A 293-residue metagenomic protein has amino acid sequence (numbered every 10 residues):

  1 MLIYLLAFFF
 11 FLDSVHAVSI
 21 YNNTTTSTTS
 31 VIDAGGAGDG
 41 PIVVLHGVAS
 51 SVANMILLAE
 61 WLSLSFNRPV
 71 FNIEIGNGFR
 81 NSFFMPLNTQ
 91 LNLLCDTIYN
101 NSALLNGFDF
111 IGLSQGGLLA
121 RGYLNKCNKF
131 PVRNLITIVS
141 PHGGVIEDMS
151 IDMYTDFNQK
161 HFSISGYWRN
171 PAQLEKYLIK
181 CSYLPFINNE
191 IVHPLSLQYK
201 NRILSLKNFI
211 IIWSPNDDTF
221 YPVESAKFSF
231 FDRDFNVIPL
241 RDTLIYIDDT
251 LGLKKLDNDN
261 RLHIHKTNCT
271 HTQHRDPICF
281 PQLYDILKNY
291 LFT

Functional and structural regions predicted by a protein language model:
M1-A17: Cleavable N-terminal signal peptides of Sec/SRP-targeted secreted and luminal proteins
N22, S30-G76: Short, surface-exposed "cap/lid" segments of acyl-processing enzymes
N22-S27, N100, N158, N268: N-linked glycosylation sites
A34-A37, S102-L104, I111-L113, N128-P131 (+2 more regions): Extracellular/periplasmic catalytic domains that process cell-envelope and extracellular macromolecules
H46, N88-I179, T219: Serine-dependent carboxylesterase/thioesterase catalytic core of lipase-like alpha/beta-hydrolase/SGNH enzymes
F79-L91: Catalytic nucleophile-loop/oxyanion-hole region of alpha/beta-hydrolase and closely related hydrolase-like folds
W168-V223: Serine-hydrolase catalytic core
Y199-T293: C-terminal catalytic-base region of ester-bond hydrolases, centering on the histidine of the charge-relay
